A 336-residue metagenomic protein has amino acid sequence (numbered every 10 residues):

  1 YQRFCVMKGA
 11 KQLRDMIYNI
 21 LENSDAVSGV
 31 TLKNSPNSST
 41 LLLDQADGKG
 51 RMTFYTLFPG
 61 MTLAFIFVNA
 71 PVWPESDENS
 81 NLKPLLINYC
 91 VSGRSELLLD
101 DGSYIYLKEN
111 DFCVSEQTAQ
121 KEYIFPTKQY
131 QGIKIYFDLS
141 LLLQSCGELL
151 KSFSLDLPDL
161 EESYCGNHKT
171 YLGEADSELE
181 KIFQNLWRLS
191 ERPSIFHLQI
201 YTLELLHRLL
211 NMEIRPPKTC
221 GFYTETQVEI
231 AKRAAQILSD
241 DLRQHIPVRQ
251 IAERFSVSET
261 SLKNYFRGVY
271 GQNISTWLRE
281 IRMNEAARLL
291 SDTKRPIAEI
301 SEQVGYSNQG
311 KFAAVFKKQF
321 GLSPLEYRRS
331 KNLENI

Functional and structural regions predicted by a protein language model:
Y1-L82: N-terminal low-complexity or simple alpha-helical regulatory segments that function as activation/interaction modules
F65-F67, L86-N88, Q131-D138: Short hydrophobic beta-strand segments that form the core of ligand-binding sensory/regulatory domains
N81-D101, L139: Glycine- and acidic-residue-biased ligand/ion/polar-headgroup-sensing regions
L98, S103-T226, A231, V248 (+5 more regions): Alpha-helical bundle regulatory/interaction domains
K232-D240, Q244-A252, G268-G310, R329-I336: Terminal helix-turn-helix DNA-binding modules in bacterial transcription factors
D241, S258-S261: Conserved mid-sequence domains
L262, F266, K311-F312, F316: Short hydrophobic/aromatic patch on the recognition helix
G271, G305, K317, G321-P324: Conserved phosphate-binding and hydrolysis motifs of nucleotide-dependent enzymes
